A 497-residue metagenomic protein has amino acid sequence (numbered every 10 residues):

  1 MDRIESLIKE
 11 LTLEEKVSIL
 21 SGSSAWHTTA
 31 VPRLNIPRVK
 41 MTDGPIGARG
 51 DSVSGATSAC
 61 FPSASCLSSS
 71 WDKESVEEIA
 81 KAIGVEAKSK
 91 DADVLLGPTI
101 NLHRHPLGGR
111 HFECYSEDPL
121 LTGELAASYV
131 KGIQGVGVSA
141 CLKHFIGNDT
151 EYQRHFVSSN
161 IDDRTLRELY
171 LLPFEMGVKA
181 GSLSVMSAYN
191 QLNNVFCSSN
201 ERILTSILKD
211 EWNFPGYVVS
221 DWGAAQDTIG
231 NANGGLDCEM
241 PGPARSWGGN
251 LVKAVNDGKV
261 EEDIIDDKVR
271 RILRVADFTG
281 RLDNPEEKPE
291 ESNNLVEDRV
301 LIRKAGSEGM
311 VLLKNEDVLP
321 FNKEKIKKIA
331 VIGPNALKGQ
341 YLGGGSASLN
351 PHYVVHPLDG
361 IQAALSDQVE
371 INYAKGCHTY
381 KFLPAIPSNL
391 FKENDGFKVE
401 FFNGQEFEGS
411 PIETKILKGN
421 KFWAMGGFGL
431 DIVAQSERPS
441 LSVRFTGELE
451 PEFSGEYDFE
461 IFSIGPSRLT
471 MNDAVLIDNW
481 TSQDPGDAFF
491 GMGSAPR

Functional and structural regions predicted by a protein language model:
M1-Y457, S463-V475, S482-R497: Glycoside hydrolase catalytic-domain context in secreted enzymes
